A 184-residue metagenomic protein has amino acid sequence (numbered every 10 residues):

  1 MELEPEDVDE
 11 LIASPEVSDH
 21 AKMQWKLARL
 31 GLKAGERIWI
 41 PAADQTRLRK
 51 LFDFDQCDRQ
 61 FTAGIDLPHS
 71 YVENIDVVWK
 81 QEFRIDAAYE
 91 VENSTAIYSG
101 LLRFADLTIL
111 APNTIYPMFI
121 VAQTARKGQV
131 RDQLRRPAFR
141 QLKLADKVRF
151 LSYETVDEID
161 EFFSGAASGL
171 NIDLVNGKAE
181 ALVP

Functional and structural regions predicted by a protein language model:
M1-P41: Nuclease catalytic cores
L27, V77-W79, A87-N93: Conserved catalytic cores of phosphodiester-cleaving nucleases, focusing on short active-site segments
L32, I40-F83: Active-site metal-binding core of divalent-cation-utilizing nuclease and nuclease-like domains
G64, P68-V72, R84-D86, E90-R149: Catalytic cores of nucleic-acid endonucleases
T124-P184: Domain-level recognition of nuclease-like catalytic cores that cleave nucleotide substrates
